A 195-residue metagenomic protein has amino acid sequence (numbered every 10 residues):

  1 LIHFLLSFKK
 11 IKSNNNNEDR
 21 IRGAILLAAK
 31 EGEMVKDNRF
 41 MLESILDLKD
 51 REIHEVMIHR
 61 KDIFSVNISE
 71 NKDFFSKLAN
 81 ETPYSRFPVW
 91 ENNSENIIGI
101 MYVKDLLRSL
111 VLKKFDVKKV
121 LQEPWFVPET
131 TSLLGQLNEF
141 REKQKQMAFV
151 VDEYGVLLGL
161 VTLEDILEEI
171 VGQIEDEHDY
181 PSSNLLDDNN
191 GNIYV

Functional and structural regions predicted by a protein language model:
L6-N14: Solvent-exposed, non-transmembrane helices and loops of integral membrane proteins
S13-V195: Soluble cytosolic regulatory domains appended to membrane proteins
